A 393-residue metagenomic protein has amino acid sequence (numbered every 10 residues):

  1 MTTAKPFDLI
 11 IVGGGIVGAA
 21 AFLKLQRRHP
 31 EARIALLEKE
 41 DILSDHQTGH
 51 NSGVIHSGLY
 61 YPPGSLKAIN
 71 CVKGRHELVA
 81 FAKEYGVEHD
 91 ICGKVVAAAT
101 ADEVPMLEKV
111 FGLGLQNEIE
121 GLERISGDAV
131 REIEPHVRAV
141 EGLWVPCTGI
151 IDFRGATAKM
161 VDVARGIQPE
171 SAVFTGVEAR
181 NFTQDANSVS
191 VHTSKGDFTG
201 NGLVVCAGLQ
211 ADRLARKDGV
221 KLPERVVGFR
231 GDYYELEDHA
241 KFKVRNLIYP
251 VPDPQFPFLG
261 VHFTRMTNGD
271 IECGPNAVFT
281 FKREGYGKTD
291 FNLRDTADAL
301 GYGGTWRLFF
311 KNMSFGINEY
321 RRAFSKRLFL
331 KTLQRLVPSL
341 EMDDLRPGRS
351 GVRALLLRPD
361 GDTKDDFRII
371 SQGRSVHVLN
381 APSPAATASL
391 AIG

Functional and structural regions predicted by a protein language model:
T3-V17, A35: Beta1/beta-strand and adjacent pyrophosphate-binding region of the FAD-binding site in flavoprotein oxidoreductases
V17, I42, Q210: Conserved Rossmann-like nucleotide-cofactor binding loop
A20, F182-N292: Flavin-dependent oxidoreductases
F22, Q26, V163: Gly/Ala-rich phosphate-binding loop of Rossmann-like dinucleotide-binding domains, activating on the conserved
Q26-H50: Glycine-rich FAD pyrophosphate-binding loop
G53-A129, I133, A139, G260-V261 (+3 more regions): Dinucleotide-binding Rossmann-like beta1-alpha1 core, especially the glycine-rich loop that anchors the ADP
L143-G202, A388-G393: Helical element adjacent to the flavin cofactor pocket in flavoenzyme catalytic cores
T305-I392: C-terminal catalytic lobe of FAD-dependent flavoproteins
